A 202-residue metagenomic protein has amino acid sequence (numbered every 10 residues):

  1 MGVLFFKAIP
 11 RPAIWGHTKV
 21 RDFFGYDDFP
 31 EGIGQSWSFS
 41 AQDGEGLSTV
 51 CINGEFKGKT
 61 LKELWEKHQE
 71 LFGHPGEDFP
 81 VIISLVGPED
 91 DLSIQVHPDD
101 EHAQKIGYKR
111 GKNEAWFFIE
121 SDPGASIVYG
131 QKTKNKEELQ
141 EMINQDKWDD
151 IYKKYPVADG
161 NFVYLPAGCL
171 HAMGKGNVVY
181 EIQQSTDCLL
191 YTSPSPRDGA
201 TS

Functional and structural regions predicted by a protein language model:
M1-K134, S193, R197: Transition-metal
V86-D91, S121-G124, C169-T186: Ligand-binding loop in jelly-roll beta-barrel domains
I106, I127-G130, E141, G174-V178 (+1 more regions): A short secondary-structure junction signal
G124-V157: A short beta-strand-loop-beta hairpin characteristic of the jelly-roll/cupin
V157-K175: Conserved metal-binding segment of the jelly-roll/cupin
N161, E181, D198: Acidic active-site catalytic centers that drive phospho-/nucleotidyl reactions and related ester hydrolyses
C188-S202: Residue-level detector of conserved catalytic or cofactor/ligand-binding positions in enzyme active sites
